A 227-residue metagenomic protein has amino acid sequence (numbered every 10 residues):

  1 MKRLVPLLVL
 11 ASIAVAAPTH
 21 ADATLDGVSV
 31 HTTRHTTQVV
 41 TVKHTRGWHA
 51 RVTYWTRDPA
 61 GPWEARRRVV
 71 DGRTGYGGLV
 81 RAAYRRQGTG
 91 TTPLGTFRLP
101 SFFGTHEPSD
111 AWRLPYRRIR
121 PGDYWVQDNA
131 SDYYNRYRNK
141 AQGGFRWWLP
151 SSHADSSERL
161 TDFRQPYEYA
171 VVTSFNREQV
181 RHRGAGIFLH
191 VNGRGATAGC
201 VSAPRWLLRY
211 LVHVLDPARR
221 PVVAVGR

Functional and structural regions predicted by a protein language model:
M1-D22: Secretory targeting and sorting signals
D22-T197, L208-V222: Cell wall/extracellular polymer interaction/catalysis modules
G199-V201: Extracytosolic low-complexity repeat regions of secreted or lipid-anchored proteins
P204: Conserved "landmark" site that anchors the functional core of diverse proteins
V223-R227: Charge-dense polyanion-binding interfaces
